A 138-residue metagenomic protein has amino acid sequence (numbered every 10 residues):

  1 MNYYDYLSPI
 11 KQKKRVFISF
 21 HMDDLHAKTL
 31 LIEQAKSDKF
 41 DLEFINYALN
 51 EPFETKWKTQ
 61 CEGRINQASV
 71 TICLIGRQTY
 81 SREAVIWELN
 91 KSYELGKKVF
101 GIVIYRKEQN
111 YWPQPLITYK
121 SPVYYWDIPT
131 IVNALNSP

Functional and structural regions predicted by a protein language model:
M1-F17, R106-P138: C-terminal interaction surface of TIR/SEFIR-family domains
M1-Q67: Conserved N-terminal substructure of TIR/SEFIR domains
S19, C73-G76, I102-V103: Conserved beta-strand segments of the P-loop GTPase G domain that flank and frequently precede/overlap
L25-K28, S81, K107-W112: Short catalytic/ligand-binding loop motif for oxyanion handling, primarily in non-cytosolic enzymes, centered on
L31-Q34, I86-L89, Q114-I117: Short, glycine/charged-enriched secondary-structure capping and boundary segments
K36-F40, K91-G101: Arginine/glycine-rich "motif VI" loop of SF2 helicases in the C-terminal RecA-like domain
N50-C73, R77-E94, N136-P138: TIR-domain catalytic/interaction hotspot
Q78, V99-Q109: Short beta-alpha junction loops
